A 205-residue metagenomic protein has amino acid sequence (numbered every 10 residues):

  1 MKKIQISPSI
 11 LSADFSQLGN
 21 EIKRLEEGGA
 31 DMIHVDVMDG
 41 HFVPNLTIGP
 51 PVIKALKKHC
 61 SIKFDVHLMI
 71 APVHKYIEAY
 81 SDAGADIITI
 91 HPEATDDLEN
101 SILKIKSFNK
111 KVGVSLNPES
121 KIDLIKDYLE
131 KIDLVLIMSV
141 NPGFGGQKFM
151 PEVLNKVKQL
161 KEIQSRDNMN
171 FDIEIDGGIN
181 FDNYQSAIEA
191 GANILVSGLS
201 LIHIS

Functional and structural regions predicted by a protein language model:
M1-T89, E93-D97, K104, V112 (+5 more regions): Conserved N-terminal beta1-alpha1 strand-loop-helix module at the mouth
V37, G177-I179, S200: Active-site metal-binding loops of divalent metal-dependent hydrolases
F108: Residue microenvironments linked to proteolytic maturation and disulfide-stabilized extracellular modules
S115-E119: Short gly/ser/thr-rich secondary-structure transition/capping motifs
N141, K148-E189: Active-site/ligand-binding-proximal alpha/beta "capping" segment
A192-S197: Acidic, Mg2+-coordinating phosphoryl-transfer loop and its flanking beta/alpha structural elements, shared across
I202-S205: Conserved small/polar residues in nucleotide/adenosyl-binding loops
